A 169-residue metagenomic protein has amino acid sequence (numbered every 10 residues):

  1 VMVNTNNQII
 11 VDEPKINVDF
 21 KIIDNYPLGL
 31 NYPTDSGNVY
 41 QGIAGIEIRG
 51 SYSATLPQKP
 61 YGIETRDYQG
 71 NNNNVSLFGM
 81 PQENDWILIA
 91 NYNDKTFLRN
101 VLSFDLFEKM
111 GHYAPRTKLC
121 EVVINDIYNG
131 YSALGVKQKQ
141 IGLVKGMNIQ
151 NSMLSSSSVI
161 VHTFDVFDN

Functional and structural regions predicted by a protein language model:
V1-N169: Phosphate/dinucleotide-binding and metal-coordinating scaffold of catalytic cores in nucleotide-dependent enzymes
